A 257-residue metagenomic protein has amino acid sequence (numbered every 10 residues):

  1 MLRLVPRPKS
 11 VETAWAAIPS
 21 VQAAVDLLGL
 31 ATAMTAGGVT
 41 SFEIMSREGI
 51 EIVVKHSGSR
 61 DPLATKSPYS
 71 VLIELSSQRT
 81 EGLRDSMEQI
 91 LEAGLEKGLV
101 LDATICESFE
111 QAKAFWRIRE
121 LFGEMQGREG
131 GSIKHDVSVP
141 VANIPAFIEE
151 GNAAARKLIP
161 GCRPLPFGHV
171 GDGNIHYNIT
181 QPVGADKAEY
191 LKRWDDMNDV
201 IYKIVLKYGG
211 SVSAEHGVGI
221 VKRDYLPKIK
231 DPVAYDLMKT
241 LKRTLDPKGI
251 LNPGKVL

Functional and structural regions predicted by a protein language model:
M1-L257: Noncatalytic alpha-helical scaffold of FAD-dependent oxidoreductases
